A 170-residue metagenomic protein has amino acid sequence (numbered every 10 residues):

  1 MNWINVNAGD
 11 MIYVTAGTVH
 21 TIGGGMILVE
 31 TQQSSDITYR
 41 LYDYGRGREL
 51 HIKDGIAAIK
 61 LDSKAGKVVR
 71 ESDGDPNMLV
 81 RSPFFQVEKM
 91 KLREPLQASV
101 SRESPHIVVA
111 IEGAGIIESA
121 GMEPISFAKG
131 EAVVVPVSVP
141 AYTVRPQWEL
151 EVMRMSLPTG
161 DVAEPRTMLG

Functional and structural regions predicted by a protein language model:
M1-G47: Contiguous mid-protein beta-loop-alpha structural module that forms a pocket-lining wall or clamp of enzyme active
N2-Y13, I27, S119-V139: Short acidic-glycine-tyrosine-enriched beta hairpin
A8, A16, G25, R81-Q86 (+3 more regions): A generic structural signal for well-ordered coil/turn residues at beta-strand boundaries that shape enzyme active-site
G17-I37, P124, A128, V137-D161: Ligand-binding loop in jelly-roll beta-barrel domains
S35-K53, E151-G170: Short peripheral tails and domain-boundary helices/loops at the edges of structured domains
I37-P105: C-terminal amphipathic alpha-helical segment
E88, A98-S101, I117-S119, I125-S126 (+2 more regions): Extended hydrophobic-aromatic, low-complexity segments
L92-G121, K129-G130: Glycine- and acidic-residue-biased ligand/ion/polar-headgroup-sensing regions
